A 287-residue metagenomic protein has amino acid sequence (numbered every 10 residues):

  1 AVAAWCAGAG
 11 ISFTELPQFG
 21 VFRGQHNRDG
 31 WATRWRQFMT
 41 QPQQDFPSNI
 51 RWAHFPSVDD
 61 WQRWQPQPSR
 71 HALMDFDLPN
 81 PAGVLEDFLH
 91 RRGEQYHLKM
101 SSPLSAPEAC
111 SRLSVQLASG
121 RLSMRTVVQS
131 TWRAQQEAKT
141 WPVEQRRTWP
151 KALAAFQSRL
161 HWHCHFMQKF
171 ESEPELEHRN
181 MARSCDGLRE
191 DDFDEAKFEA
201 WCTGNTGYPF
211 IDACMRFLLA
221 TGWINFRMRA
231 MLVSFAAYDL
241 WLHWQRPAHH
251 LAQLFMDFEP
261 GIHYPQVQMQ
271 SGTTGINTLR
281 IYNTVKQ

Functional and structural regions predicted by a protein language model:
A1, S101, C202-T203: A generic structural signal for short
A1-T14: Hydrophobic or amphipathic alpha-helical targeting/insertion segments
V2-W5, G30-R34, H250: Alpha-helical scaffold elements adjacent to nucleotide-binding pockets in ATP/GTP-utilizing enzyme cores
I11-E15, Q25-S184: Glycine/tryptophan-enriched, flexible segments
F13-R23, G261-M269: A generic structural motif
G20-T33, S271-N277: Short, conserved secondary-structure transition motifs
V21, H54-S57, D77, G222 (+2 more regions): Glycine-centered flexibility motif
R112-L117, L122-Q287: Active-site-proximal binding-pocket segments
